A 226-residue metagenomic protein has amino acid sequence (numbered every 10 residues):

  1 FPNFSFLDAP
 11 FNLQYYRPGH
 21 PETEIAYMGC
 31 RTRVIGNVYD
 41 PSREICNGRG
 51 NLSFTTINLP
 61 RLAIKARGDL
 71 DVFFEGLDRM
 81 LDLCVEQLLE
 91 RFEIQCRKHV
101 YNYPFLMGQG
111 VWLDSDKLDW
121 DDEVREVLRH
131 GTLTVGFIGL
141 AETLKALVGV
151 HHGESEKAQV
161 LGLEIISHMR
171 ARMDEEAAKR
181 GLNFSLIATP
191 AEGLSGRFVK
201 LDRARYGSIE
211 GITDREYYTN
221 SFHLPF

Functional and structural regions predicted by a protein language model:
F1-R129, A146, V150-H151, S155-F226: Conserved catalytic cores of very large enzyme subunits
L133-A146, S167: Contiguous, well-ordered alpha-helical segments that form the cores/surfaces of helical PPI scaffolds
